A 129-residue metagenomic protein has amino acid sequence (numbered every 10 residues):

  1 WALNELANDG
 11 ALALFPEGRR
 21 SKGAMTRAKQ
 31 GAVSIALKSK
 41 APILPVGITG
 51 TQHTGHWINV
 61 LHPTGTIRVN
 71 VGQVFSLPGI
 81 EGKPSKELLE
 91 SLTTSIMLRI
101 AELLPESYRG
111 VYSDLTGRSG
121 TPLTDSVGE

Functional and structural regions predicted by a protein language model:
W1-E129: Non-catalytic C-terminal accessory region of glycerolipid acyltransferases and related lyso-lipid remodeling enzymes
